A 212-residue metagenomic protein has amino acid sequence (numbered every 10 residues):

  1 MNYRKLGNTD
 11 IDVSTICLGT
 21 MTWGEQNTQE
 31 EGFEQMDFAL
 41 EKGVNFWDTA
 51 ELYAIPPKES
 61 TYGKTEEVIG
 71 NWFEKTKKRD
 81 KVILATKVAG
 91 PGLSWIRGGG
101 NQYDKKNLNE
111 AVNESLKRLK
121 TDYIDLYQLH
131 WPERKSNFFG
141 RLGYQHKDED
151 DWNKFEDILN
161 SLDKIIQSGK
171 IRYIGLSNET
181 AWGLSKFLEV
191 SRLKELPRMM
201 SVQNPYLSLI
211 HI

Functional and structural regions predicted by a protein language model:
M1-V88, K106-N109, N113, D122 (+1 more regions): N-terminal binding-site loop/beta-alpha segment at the start of enzyme catalytic domains that lines or forms
T9, G90, P205-S208: Short, solvent-exposed coil/turn elements at secondary-structure transition points
C17, T22, V88-G90, H130-K135 (+1 more regions): Short, flexible active-site-adjacent loop segments at beta-strand->alpha-helix junctions, enriched in small/polar
F33, F38, F46, F73 (+4 more regions): Phenylalanine-focused residue identity feature
Y53-P57, G92-R97, S136: A short acidic, helix-capping loop that chelates divalent metal ions and anchors anionic groups
I96-L207: Glycine/proline-rich, positively charged, aromatic-decorated active-site loop/lid region on the catalytic face
I210-I212: Conserved small/polar residues in nucleotide/adenosyl-binding loops
